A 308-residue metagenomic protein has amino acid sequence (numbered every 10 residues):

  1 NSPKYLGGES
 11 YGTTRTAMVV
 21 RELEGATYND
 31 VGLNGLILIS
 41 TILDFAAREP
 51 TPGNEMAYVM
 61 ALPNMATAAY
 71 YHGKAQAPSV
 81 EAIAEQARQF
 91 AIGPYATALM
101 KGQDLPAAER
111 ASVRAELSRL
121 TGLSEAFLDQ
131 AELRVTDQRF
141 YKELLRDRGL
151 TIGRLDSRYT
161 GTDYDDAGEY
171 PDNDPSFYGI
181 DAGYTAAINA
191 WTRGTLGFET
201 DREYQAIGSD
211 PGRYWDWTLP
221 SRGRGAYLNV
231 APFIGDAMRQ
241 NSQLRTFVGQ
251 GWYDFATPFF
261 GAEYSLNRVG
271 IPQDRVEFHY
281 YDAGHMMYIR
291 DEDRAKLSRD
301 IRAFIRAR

Functional and structural regions predicted by a protein language model:
S2-Y11: Alpha/beta-hydrolase fold nucleophile elbow
S10, I42, W252-Y253: Residue-level signal for short, function-critical loop segments
G12-A17: Catalytic nucleophile loop
V20, E24-R119: A catalytic-pocket lid/entrance helix-loop region that shapes and gates access to the active site across common
P63, F255-R275: Active-site-adjacent alpha-helix of alpha/beta-hydrolase-fold enzymes
Q103-A256, R268: Alpha/beta-hydrolase fold catalytic core
G270-M286: Catalytic histidine neighborhood in serine/cysteine hydrolases with alpha/beta-hydrolase-type architecture
G284-R294: Catalytic histidine-centered segment of alpha/beta-hydrolase-like enzymes
